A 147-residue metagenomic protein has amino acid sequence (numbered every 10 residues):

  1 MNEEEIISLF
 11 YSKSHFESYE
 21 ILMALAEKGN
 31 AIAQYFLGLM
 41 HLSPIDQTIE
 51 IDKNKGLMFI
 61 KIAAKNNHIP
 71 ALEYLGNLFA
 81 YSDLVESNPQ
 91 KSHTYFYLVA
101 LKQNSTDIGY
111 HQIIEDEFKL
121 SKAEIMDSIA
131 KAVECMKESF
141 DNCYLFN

Functional and structural regions predicted by a protein language model:
M1-A24, K28: Alpha-helical segment of the N-proximal tetratricopeptide repeat
E3-E5, F36-I45, Y74-Y81, V99 (+1 more regions): Hydrophobic face of amphipathic alpha-helices that form TPR/SEL1-like repeat modules and related alpha-solenoid
Y11-E20, T48-F59, E86-T94: Structural signature of tandem alpha-helical TPR/SEL1-like repeats, specifically the intra-repeat loop/turn
K13-S14, E27-A31, P44-Q47, K65-I69 (+4 more regions): Short helix-capping/linker turns of helical repeat alpha-solenoids
G109-N147: Terminal, low-structured helical/coil segments at or just beyond the last alpha-helical repeat
